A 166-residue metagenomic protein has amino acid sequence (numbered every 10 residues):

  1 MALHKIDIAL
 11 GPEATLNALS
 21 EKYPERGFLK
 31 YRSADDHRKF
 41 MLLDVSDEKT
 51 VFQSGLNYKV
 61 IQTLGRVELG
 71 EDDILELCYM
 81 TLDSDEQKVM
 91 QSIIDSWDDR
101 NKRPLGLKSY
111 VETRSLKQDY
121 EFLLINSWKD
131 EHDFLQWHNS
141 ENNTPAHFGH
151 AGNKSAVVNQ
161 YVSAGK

Functional and structural regions predicted by a protein language model:
A2-E21, S54-E71: Short N-terminal secondary-structure initiator segments
A2-G11, F28-E48, I74-M80, E112-N139: Short, well-ordered beta-strand segments in beta-rich or mixed alpha/beta enzyme and ligand-binding folds
A14, S84-E86, H132: A generic structural signal for alpha-helix starts
N17-K39, V45-Q62, D99-K108, K129-N159: An amphipathic, aromatic/His-enriched active-site/gating alpha helix that lines ligand/cofactor pockets
E48-I94: Surface-exposed beta-loop interaction hotspot
E86-S115: A mid-sequence interfacial segment
V162-K166: Catalytic "initiation/cleavage/transfer" segments centered on a nucleophilic residue and adjacent nucleic-acid-engaging
